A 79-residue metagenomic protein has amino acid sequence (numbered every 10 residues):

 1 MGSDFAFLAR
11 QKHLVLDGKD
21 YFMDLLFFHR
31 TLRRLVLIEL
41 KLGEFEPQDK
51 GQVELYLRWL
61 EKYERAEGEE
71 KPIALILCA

Functional and structural regions predicted by a protein language model:
M1-A79: Charged, terminal alpha-helix-loop-beta segments that serve as non-catalytic nucleic-acid engagement and/or assembly
